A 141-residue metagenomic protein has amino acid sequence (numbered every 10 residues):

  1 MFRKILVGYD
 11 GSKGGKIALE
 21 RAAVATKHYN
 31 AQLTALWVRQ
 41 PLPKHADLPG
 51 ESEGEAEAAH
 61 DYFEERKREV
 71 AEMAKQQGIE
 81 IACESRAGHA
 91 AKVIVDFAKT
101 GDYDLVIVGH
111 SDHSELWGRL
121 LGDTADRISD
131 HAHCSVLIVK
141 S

Functional and structural regions predicted by a protein language model:
R3-S52, Q77: Small/aliphatic-rich secondary-structure junction motif
T34, A82, L137: Conserved beta-strand positions in the Rossmann-like core of class I SAM-dependent methyltransferases
G50-G54, T100-D102, T124-A125: Short, hinge-like loop/turn segments at secondary-structure boundaries
S52-E65: A short acidic, glycine-rich active-site loop that binds or catalyzes chemistry on phosphate/adenosine moieties
E72-V106: Structural beta-alpha unit
L105-D130: Glycine-rich, Arg-bearing micro-motifs that act as flexible, cationic patches
C134-S141: Short, flexible loop segments at boundaries between secondary-structure elements
